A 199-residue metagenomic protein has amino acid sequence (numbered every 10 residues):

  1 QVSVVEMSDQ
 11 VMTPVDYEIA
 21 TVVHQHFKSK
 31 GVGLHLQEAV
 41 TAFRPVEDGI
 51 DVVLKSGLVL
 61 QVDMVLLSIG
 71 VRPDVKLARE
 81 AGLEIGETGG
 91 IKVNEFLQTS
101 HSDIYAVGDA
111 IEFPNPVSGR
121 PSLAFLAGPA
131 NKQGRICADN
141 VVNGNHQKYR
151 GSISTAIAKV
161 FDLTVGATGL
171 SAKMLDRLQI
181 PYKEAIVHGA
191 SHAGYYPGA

Functional and structural regions predicted by a protein language model:
V2-V93: A Rossmann-like FAD-binding core segment of flavoenzymes
G31, T88, H101, Q179-P181: A generic structural signal for alpha->beta connector loops
G33-H35, Y105, K183-A185: General small-molecule cofactor/ligand-binding pocket signal
E38, E95, G108, I186-H188: Residues at the C-termini of beta-strands that transition into short coil/loop
P45-I50, H101, P197-A199: A short, glycine/Asx- and small/polar-enriched loop/turn that sits immediately N-terminal to a beta-strand
D51, V59-D139: FAD-site-proximal beta/loop scaffold in flavoenzymes
A110-A199: Mid-to-C-terminal Rossmann-like scaffold of FAD/NAD(P)H-dependent oxidoreductases
